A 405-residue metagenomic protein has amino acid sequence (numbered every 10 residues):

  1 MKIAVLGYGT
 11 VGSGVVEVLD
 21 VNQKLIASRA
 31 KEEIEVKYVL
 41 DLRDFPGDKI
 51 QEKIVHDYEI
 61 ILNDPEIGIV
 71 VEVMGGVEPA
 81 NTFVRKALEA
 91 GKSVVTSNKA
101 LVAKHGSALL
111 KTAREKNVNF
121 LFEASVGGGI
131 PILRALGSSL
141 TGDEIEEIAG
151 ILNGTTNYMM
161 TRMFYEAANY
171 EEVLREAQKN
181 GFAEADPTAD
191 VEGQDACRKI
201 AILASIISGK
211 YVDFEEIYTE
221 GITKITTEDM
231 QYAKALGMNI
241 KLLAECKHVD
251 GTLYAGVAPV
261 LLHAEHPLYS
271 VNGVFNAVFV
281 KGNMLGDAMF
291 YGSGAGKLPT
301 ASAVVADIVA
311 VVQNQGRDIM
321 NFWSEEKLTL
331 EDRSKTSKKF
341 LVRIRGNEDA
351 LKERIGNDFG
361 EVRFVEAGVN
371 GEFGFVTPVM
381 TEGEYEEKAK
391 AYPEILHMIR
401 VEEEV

Functional and structural regions predicted by a protein language model:
G12-S13: N-terminal Rossmann-fold NAD(P) dinucleotide-binding loop
V21-D48: NAD(P)-binding Rossmann-fold cofactor-contacting core
H56-S97: Rossmann-fold NAD(P) dinucleotide-binding segment
I67, R114-D195, I202: Rossmann-like NAD(P)H-binding beta-loop-alpha module
A80-K86, A90, S97-G137: Rossmann-fold NAD(P)-binding glycine/threonine-rich loop
I145-A149, N157-M160, F164, E176 (+3 more regions): Catalytic, metal-anchored helix/loop core of enzyme active sites in primary metabolism
L174-S270, F275-A277: Substrate-binding/catalytic subdomain of NAD(P)-dependent oxidoreductase enzymes
I308-V405: A conserved regulatory-domain signal marking ACT and ACT-like small-molecule sensing domains and adjacent regulatory
